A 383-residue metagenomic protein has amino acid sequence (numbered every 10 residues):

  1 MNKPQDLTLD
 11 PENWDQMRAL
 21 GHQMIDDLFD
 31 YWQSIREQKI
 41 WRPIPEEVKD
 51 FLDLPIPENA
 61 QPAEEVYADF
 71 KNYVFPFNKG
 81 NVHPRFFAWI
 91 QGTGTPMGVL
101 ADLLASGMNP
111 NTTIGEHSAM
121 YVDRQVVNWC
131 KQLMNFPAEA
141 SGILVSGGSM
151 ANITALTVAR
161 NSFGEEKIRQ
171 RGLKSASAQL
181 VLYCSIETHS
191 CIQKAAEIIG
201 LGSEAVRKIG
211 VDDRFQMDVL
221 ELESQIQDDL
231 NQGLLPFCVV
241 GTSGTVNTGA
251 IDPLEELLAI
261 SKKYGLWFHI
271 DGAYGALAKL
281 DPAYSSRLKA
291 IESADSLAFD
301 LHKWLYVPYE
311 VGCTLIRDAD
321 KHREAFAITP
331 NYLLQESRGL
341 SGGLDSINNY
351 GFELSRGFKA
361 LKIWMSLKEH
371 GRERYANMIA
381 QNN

Functional and structural regions predicted by a protein language model:
N2-E139: N-terminal entrance/gating region of PLP-dependent enzymes' catalytic architecture
N2-Q5, P43-D53, N78-H83, L104-S106 (+4 more regions): Short acidic (Asp/Glu) and glycine-rich catalytic loops that position anionic groups and cofactors
K3-W14, S106-I114, F136-I143, A176-Q179 (+3 more regions): Glycine- and acidic
L100, V122, A151-N152, P253 (+2 more regions): Catalytic-loop motifs flanking and including active-site residues across diverse enzymes
S118-A119, G142-S149, C184-S185, T242: Active-site nucleophile and cofactor-binding loops and adjacent substrate-binding regions of central metabolic enzymes
C130-V158, R207-G210: Short loop-beta-helix segment that forms the pyridoxal 5′-phosphate
A151-K321: Conserved PLP-enzyme active-site core in the AAT-like
K289-N383: Active-site C-terminal subdomain of aminotransferase-like
